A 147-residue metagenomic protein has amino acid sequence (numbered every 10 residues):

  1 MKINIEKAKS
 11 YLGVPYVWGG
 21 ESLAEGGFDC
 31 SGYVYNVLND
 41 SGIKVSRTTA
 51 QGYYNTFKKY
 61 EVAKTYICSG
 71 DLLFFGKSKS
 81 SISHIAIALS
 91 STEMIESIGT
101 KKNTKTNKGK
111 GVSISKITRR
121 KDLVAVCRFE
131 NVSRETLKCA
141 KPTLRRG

Functional and structural regions predicted by a protein language model:
I3-E6, I43, R47-K64, G76-G147: Aromatic- and glycine-rich peptidoglycan recognition patches
I5-Y53: Secreted/periplasmic proteins that engage bacterial cell-wall peptidoglycan
G20-E21, F57, L73: A general structural-boundary detector
S69-D71: Loop/turn positions that initiate beta-strands
